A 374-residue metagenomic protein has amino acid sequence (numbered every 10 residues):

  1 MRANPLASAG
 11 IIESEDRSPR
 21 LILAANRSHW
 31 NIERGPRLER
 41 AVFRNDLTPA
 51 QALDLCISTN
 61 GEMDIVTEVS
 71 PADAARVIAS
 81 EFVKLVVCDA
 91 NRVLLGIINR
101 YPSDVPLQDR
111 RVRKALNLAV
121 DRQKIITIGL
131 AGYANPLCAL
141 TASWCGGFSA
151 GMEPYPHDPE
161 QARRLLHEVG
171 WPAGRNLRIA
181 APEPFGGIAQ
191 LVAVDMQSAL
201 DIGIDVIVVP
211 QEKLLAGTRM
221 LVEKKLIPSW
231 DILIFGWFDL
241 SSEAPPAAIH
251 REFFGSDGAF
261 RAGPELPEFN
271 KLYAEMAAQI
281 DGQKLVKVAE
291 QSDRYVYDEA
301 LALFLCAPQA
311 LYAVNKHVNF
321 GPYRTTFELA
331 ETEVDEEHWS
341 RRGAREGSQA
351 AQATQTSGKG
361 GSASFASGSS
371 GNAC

Functional and structural regions predicted by a protein language model:
M1-V42, T48-A50, P159-E160, R164 (+1 more regions): Gly/Pro-rich hinge or "lid" segments in bacterial periplasmic/extracellular proteins
D16-R20, A25, D89, L94 (+3 more regions): Detector for C-terminal structural segments
S28-R76: Ligand-site clamp/hinge motif
H29-I32, P102-V112: Short helix-loop capping/hinge motifs at secondary-structure junctions, enriched in acidic/polar residues
E33-R44, E62, P172-R178, M196-L214: A local structural motif
A50-D64, R76-S80, R110-R111, Q190-D201 (+1 more regions): Short helices/loops that flank or line small-molecule/ion binding pockets
T67-S80, F238-A244: A ligand-binding cleft/hinge motif common to bilobed small-molecule-binding domains
